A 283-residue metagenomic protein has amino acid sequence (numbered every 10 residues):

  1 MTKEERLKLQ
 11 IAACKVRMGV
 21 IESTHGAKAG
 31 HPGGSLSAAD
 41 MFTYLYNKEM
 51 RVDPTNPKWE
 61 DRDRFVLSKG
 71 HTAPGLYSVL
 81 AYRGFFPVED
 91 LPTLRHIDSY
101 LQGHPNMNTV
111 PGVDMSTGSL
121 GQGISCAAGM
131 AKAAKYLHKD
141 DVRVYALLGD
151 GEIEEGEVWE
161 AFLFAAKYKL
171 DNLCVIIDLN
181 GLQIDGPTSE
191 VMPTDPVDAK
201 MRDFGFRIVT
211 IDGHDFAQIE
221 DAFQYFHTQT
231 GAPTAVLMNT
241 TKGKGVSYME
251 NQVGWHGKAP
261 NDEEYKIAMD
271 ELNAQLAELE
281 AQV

Functional and structural regions predicted by a protein language model:
M1-V16: N-terminal hydrophobic or amphipathic helices/low-complexity stretches enriched in small/hydrophobic/Pro/Gly
A12-A29, D178-N180: N-terminal capping segment at the start of a domain
V20-S23, S35-K167: Cofactor-binding active-site loop characterized by glycine-rich and histidine/acidic residues
V66, C174, T210, A235-L237: Structured core elements
H71-T72, L76, N180-G181, D215 (+1 more regions): Glycine-rich beta-alpha junction loops
Y77-V79, N106, E157-W159, D185-S189 (+2 more regions): Short acidic, glycine/serine/threonine-rich loops at helix termini
G112, S116-S119, I124-T228: Thiamine diphosphate
F206, F216-V283: Glycine/aspartate-rich loop-and-adjacent alpha/beta segment that forms the canonical ThDP
